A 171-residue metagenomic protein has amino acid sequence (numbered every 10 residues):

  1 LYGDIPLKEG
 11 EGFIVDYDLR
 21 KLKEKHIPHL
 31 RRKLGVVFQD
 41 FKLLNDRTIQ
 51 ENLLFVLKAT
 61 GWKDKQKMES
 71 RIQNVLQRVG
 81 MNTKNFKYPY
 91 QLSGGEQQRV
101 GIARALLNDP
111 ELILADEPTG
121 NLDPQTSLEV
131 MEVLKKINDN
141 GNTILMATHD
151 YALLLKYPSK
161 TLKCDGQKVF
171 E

Functional and structural regions predicted by a protein language model:
Y2: Helix-to-loop junction immediately C-terminal to a conserved catalytic motif
G10-D18: Conserved ABC transporter NBD signature motif
R47-F55: Short coil-to-helix segment of the ABC ATPase nucleotide-binding domain corresponding to the Q-loop/switch region
K87-Y90, N108, N140: Conserved signature/switch motifs of ABC ATPase nucleotide-binding domains
Y88-L92, E96-Q98: Conserved ABC ATPase signature
I113-D116: Catalytic Walker B motif of ABC-type/P-loop ATPase nucleotide-binding domains
P124-T126: Helix N-cap at the start of a conserved alpha-helix in ABC-type nucleotide-binding domains
